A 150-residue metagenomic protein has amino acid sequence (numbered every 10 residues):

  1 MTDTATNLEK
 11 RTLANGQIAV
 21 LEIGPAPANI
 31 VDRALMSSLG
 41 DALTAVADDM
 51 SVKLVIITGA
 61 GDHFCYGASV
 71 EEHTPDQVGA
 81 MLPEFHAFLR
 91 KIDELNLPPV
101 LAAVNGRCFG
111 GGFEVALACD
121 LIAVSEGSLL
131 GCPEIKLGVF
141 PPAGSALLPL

Functional and structural regions predicted by a protein language model:
M1-T58: Conserved CoA-thioester-binding segment of acyl-CoA-metabolizing enzymes
M36-S38, S51, T58-I92, C108: Glycine- (often His-adjacent) and acidic-residue-rich active-site loop that binds/positions the CoA thioester
V46, I92-L95: Hydrophobic helix-cap positions at the C-terminus of alpha-helices in RecA-like/P-loop ATPase nucleotide-binding cores
K53-L54, P99, L129: Proline-centered loop/turn at the N-terminus of a beta-strand
T58, A103, G131-P133: Solvent-exposed beta-strand sheet faces enriched in polar/charged residues
D93-E94, F109-L150: CoA-thioester-processing core
E94-A103: Short beta-strand/loop segments at the ligand-binding rim of alpha/beta enzyme cores
A103-F109: Glycine-rich beta-to-alpha transition loops that act as phosphate-gripper elements at the mouths of alpha/beta enzyme
